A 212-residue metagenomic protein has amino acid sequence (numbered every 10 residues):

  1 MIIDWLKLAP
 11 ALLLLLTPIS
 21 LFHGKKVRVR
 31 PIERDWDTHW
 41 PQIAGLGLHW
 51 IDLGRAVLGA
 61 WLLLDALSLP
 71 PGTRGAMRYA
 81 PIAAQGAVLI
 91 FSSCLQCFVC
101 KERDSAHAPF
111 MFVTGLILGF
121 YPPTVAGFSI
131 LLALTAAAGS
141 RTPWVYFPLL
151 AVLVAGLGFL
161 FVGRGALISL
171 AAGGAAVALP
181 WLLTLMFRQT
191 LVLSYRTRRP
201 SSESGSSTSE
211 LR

Functional and structural regions predicted by a protein language model:
M1-F91, F112-G139, F147-R212: Hydrophobic alpha-helical transmembrane segments
I90-F98: Alpha-helical transmembrane segments of secretory-pathway, organelle, and plasma-membrane proteins
C97-E102, G163-G165: Membrane-interface helix caps and helix-loop-helix hairpins in membrane proteins
C100-I117: Anionic-ligand binding region
K101-S105, R141-L149: Cytoplasm-facing juxtamembrane segments at the starts of transmembrane helices in multi-pass membrane proteins
